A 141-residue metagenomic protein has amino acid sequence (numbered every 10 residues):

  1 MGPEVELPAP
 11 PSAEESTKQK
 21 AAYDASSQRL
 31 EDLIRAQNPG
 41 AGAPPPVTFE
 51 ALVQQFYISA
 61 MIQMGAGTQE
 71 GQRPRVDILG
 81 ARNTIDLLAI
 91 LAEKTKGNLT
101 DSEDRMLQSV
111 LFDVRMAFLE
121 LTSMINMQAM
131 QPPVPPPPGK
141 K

Functional and structural regions predicted by a protein language model:
M1-Y23: N-terminal intrinsically disordered, low-complexity tails
A22-K141: Long, contiguous alpha-helical segments
